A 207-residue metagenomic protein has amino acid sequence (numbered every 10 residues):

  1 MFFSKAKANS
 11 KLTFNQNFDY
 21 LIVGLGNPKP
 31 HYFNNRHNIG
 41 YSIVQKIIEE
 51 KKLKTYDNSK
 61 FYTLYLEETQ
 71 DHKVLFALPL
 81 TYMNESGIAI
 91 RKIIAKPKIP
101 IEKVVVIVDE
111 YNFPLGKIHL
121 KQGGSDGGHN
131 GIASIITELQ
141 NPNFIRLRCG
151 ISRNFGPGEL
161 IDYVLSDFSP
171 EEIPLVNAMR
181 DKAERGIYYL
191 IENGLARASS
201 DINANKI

Functional and structural regions predicted by a protein language model:
F2-Q122, A133, T137-L147, N154-E159 (+1 more regions): Nucleotide and nucleotide-moiety/phosphate-recognizing core
H119-S125, L165-D167: Short glycine-enriched, charge-decorated loop/helix-capping segments at active-site entrances that position
G128-G131: Hydrophobic alpha-helical segments within soluble ligand-binding/sensing domains
C149-S152, F168: Short, loop-centered acidic/histidine patches that primarily coordinate divalent metals
G158-F168: The feature captures the short pre-catalytic strand/loop hairpin that immediately precedes and shapes the active-site
